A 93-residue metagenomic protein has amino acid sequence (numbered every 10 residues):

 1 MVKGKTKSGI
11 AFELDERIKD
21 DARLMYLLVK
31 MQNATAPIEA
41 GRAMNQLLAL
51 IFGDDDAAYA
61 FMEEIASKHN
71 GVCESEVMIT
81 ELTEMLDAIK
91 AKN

Functional and structural regions predicted by a protein language model:
M1-G9: Short acidic-hydrophobic surface loop/beta-edge motif
A11-L14: Short, isolated positions in well-ordered beta-strands
R17-N93: Short, surface-exposed, charged amphipathic helix/loop patches that serve as local interaction elements
